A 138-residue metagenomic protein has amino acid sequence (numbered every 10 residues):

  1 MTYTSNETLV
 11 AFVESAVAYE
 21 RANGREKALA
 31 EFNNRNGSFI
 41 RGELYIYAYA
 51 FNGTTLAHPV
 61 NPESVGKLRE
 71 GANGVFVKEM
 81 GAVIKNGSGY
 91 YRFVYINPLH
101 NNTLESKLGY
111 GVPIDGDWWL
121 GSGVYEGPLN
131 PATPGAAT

Functional and structural regions predicted by a protein language model:
T2-Y3: N-terminal membrane-insertion alpha helix
E7-E14, A18-A22, E26, P62-I96: Extracytoplasmic/periplasmic sensor domains and loops in membrane signaling proteins
E26-N34: Short amphipathic alpha-helical segments
N34-T55: Short N-terminal helix-loop-first-beta-strand/juxtamembrane motif that initiates sensory/input modules
L44, N101-G111: A short beta-strand signature within small-molecule sensing/ligand-binding domains used in signal transduction
L108-L129: Short, hydrophobic beta-strand elements of compact beta-sandwich sensory domains
L129-T138: Membrane-interface helix-start motif
